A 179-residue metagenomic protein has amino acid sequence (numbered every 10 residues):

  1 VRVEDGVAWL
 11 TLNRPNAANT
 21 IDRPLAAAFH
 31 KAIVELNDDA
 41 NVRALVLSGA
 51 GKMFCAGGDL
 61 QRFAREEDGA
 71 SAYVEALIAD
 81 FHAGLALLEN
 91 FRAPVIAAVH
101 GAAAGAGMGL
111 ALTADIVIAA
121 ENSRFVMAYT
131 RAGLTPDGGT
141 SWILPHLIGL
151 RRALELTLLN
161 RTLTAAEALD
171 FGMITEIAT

Functional and structural regions predicted by a protein language model:
V1-A50, A86: Conserved CoA-thioester-binding segment of acyl-CoA-metabolizing enzymes
L10, R14, A28-F29, L47 (+5 more regions): Terminal peptide-recognition signature
A32, D80-F91: Catalytic-core regions built around general acid/base machinery
A44-V46, A70, I116: Short, Asp-centered acidic motifs that coordinate Mg2+ and/or phosphate in catalytic or ligand-binding sites
G49-L85, A103, R131: Glycine- (often His-adjacent) and acidic-residue-rich active-site loop that binds/positions the CoA thioester
A86-T179: Crotonase-fold acyl-CoA enzyme core
